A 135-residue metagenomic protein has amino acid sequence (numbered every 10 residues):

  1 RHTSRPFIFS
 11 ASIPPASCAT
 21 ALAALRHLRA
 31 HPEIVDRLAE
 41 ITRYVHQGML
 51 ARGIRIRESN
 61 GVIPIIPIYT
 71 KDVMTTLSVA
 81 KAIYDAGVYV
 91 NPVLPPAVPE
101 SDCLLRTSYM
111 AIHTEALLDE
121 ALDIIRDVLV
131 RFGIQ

Functional and structural regions predicted by a protein language model:
R1-P32: Conserved core segment of the aminotransferase class I/II
H2, T20-A23, H27, Y44 (+5 more regions): Alpha-helical scaffold segments in soluble metabolic enzymes
R5, F9, A30, Q47 (+2 more regions): Residue-level marker of structural boundaries
A19, D36, M74, A116-D119: A generic "alpha-helical surface" signal
H31, D36-V45, L50-A86, A97 (+2 more regions): Conserved PLP-binding catalytic core of the aspartate aminotransferase-like
D85-A86, P96-Q135: PLP-dependent enzyme catalytic core of the Aspartate aminotransferase-like
